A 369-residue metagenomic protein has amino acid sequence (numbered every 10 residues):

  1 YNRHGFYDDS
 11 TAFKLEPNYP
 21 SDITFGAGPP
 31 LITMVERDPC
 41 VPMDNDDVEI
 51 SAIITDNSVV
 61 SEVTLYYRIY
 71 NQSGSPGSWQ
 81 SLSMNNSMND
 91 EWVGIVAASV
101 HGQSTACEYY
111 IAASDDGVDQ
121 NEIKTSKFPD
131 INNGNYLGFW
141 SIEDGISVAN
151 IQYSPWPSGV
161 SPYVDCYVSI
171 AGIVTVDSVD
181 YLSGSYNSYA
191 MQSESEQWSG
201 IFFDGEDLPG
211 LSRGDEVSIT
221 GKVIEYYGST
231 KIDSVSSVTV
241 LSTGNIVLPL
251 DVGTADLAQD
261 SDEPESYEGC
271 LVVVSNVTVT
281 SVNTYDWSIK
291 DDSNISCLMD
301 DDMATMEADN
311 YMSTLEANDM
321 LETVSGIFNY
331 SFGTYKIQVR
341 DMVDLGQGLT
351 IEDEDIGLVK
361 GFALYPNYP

Functional and structural regions predicted by a protein language model:
H4-Y7, T11-Y19, I23-F25, P39 (+6 more regions): Extended non-catalytic accessory segments flanking core domains
P29-E36, V148-I151, G361-A363: Proline-enriched interdomain boundary motifs that mark the N-terminal boundary and often initiate the first structured
V35-P39, N367-Y368: Surface-exposed, proline-enriched loop/turn segments that connect beta strands in immunoglobulin-like
V41-M43, I50-V59, N71, A113-D115 (+2 more regions): Extracellular acidic, Ser/Thr/Pro-rich low-complexity tracts
E49-T55, Y66, A171-T175, Y365: Short edge beta-strand/loop segments characteristic of extracellular beta-sandwich folds
S61-P129, T220, E225: Alpha-glucan (starch/glycogen) binding determinants
L349-P369: Surface-exposed, proline-anchored Ser/Thr-rich loop/turn motifs
